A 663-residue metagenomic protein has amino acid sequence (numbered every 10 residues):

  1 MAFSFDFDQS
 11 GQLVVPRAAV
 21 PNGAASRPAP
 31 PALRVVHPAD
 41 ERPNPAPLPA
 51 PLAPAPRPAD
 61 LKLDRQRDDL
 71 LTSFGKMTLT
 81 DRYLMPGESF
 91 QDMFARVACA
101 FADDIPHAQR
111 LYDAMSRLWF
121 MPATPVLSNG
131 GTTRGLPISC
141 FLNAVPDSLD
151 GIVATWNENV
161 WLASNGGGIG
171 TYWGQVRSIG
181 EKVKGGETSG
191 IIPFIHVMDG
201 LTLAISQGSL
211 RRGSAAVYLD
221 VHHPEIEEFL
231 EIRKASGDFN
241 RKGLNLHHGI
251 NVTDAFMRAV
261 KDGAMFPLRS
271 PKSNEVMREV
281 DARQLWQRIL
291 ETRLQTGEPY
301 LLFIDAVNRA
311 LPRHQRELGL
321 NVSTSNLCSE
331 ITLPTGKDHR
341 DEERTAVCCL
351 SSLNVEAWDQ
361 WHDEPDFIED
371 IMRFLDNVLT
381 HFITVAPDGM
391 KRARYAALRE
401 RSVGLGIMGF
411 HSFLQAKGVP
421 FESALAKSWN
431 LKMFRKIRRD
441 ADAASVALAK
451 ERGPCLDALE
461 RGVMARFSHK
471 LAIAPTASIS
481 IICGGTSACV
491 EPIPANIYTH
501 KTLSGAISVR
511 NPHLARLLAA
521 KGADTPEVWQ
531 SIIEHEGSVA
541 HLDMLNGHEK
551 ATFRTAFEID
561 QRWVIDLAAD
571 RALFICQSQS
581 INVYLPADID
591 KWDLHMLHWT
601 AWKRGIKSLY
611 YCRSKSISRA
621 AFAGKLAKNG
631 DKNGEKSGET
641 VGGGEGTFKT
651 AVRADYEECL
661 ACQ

Functional and structural regions predicted by a protein language model:
M1-P137, A259, L268, W286-L290 (+7 more regions): Acidic/polar, glycine-rich intrinsically disordered N-terminal extensions of enzymes
L13, H37, R42-I105, V176 (+4 more regions): Conserved, charged catalytic cores of large soluble enzymes
L70, S323-T324, C328-G336, L379-T384 (+1 more regions): Catalytic alpha/beta core of large soluble enzyme barrels
L71, S89, H107, G130-P137 (+16 more regions): Secondary-structure capping and boundary motifs in well-ordered enzyme cores
M85-E88, A98-D104, Y112-L136, F141-K184 (+7 more regions): Function-dense linear segments that define catalytic or interfacial modules in macromolecule-processing proteins
H107-L111, G168-T171, S209-A216, L301-F303 (+6 more regions): Flexible, glycine/charged-enriched surface loops at secondary-structure junctions
W156, I368-R394, L398, S402 (+3 more regions): Internal maturation/activation junctions in enzymes
A443-I479, Y610, F622-G634, G638-A661: Phosphate/diphosphate-binding loops
